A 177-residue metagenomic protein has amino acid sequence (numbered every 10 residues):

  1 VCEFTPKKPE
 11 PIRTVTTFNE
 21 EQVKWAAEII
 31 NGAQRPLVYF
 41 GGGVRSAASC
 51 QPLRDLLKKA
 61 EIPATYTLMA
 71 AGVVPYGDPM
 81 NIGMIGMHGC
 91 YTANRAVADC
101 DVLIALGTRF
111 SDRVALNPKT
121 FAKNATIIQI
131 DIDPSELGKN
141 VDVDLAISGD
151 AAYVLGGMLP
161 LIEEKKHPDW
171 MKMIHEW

Functional and structural regions predicted by a protein language model:
V1-I29, W170-M171, H175: Conformationally flexible catalytic loops at phosphate/diphosphate-handling active centers
T5-P6, S49-E61, P118-K123, L145-A146: Short, solvent-exposed amphipathic alpha-helical segments in soluble enzyme and RNA/protein-processing domains
P11-T17, G77-G89, N140-Y153: Short beta-strand elements at the ligand-binding edges of bilobed clamshell
F18, W25-L103: Anionic-ligand anchoring segments at beta-strand to alpha-helix junctions in alpha/beta enzyme folds, i.e., glycine
V23-K24, E28, A33, N124-W177: Phosphate/pyrophosphate-binding active-site segments
Y39-F40, T65-T67, A105-L106, Q129 (+2 more regions): General beta-strand structural signal in soluble alpha/beta enzymes
A47-C50, P75-Y76, R113-L116, K139 (+1 more regions): Short glycine-/acidic-enriched loop or helix-start segments at secondary-structure transitions that form or flank
G86-L137, D142: Phosphate/diphosphate-binding loops
